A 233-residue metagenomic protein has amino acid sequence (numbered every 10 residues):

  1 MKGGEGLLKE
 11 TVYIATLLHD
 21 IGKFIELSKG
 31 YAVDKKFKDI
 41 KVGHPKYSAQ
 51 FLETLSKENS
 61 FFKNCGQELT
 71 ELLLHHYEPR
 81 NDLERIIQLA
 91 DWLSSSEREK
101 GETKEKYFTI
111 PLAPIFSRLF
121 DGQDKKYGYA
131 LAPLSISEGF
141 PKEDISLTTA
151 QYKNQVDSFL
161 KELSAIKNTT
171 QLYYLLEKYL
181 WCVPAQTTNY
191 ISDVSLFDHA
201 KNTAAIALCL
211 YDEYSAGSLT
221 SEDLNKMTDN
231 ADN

Functional and structural regions predicted by a protein language model:
M1-K161, Y179-S192, L196-D198, K226-D232: Divalent metal-dependent catalytic cores for phosphoryl transfer on phosphate-bearing substrates
K9, A204-A216, A231-N233: Catalytic cores of nucleotide-enabled group-transfer and carboxylate-activating enzymes in metabolic and assembly-line
L27, S215-T220: Short, solvent-exposed secondary-structure capping/transition elements
I206, S218-M227: Short, solvent-exposed beta-alpha or beta-beta edge segments that form flexible loop/patches at the rim of ligand
